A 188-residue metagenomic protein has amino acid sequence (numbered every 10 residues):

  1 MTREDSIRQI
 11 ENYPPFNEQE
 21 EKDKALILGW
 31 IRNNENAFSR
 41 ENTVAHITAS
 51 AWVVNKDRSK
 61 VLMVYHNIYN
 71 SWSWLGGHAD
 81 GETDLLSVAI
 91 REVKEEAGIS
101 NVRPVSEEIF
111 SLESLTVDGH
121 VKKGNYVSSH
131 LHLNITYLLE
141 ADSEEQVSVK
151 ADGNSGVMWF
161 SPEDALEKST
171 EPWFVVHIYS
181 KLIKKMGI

Functional and structural regions predicted by a protein language model:
M1-L26, A97: Predominantly extracellular/luminal regions of secreted and cell-surface proteins, especially disulfide-bonded
P14-S50: Acidic, metal-coordinating catalytic segment for phosphate/diphosphate chemistry, firing primarily on the Nudix
E35, V44, Y69, E144-Q146 (+1 more regions): Generic secondary-structure boundary/loop-capping signal
S39-W74: N-terminal strand-loop-strand
D80-W173: Unchanged
K168-I188: Charged phosphate-binding loop/patch that engages nucleotide di/tri-phosphates or the phosphate backbone of nucleic
